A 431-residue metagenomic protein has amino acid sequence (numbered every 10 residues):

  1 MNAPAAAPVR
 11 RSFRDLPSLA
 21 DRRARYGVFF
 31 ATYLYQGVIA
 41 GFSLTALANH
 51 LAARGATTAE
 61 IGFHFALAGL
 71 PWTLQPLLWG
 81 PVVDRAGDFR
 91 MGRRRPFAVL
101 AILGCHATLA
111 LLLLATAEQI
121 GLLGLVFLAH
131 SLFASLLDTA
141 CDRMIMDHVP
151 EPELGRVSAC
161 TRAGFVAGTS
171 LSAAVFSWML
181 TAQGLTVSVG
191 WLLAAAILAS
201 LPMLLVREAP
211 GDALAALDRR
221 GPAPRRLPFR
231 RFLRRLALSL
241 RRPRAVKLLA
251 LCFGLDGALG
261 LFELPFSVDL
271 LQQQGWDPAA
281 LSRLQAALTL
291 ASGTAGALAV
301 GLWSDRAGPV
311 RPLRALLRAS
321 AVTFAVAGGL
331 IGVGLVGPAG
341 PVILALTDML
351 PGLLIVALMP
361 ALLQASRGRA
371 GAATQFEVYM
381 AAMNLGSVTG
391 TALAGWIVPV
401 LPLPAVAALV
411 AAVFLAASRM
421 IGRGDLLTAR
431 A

Functional and structural regions predicted by a protein language model:
A5-R23, G211-L248: Juxtamembrane intracellular "pre-TM" segments in multi-pass secondary transporters
R11-G69, K247-L251, L255-Q273: Helix-loop boundary and gating motifs at the non-cytosolic
L74-M91, A295-P309, V398-P399: Helix-to-loop junctions at the C-terminal end of transmembrane segments in multipass secondary transporters
R85-I102, D305-S320: Cytoplasmic membrane-interface "Motif A"-like loop-to-helix N-cap segments of 12-TM Major Facilitator Superfamily
V99-A117, R318-L335: C-terminal ends and interior cores of transmembrane alpha-helices in multi-pass membrane transporters/permeases
L136-V149, L353-R367: Intracellular juxtamembrane helix-capping segments at the cytosolic ends of symmetry-related transmembrane helices
R311-L358: C-terminal transmembrane helical hairpin of 12-TM major facilitator-type secondary transporters
G371-P399: A late C-terminal transmembrane helix in Major Facilitator Superfamily
